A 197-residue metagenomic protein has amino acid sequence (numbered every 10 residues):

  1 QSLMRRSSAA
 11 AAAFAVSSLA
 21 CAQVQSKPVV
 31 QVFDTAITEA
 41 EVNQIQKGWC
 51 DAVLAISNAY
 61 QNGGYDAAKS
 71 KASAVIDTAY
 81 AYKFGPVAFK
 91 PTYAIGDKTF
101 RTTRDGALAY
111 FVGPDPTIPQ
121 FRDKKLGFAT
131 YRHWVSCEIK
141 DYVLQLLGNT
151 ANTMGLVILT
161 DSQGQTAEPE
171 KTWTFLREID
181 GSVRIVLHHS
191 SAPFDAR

Functional and structural regions predicted by a protein language model:
Q1-A11: Bacterial N-terminal signal peptides that target proteins for export
Q23-Y82, R184: Short, low-complexity N-terminal intrinsically disordered segments enriched in polar/charged residues
K27, L146-M154, I158, Q163-R197: Short beta-strand edge/turn micro-motifs at domain boundaries
D34-I37, E41, D141-Q145, Q163: Conserved aromatic-histidine-acidic binding/catalytic patches
G63-Y142: A solvent-exposed, acidic/Ser-Thr-rich amphipathic alpha-helical stretch
